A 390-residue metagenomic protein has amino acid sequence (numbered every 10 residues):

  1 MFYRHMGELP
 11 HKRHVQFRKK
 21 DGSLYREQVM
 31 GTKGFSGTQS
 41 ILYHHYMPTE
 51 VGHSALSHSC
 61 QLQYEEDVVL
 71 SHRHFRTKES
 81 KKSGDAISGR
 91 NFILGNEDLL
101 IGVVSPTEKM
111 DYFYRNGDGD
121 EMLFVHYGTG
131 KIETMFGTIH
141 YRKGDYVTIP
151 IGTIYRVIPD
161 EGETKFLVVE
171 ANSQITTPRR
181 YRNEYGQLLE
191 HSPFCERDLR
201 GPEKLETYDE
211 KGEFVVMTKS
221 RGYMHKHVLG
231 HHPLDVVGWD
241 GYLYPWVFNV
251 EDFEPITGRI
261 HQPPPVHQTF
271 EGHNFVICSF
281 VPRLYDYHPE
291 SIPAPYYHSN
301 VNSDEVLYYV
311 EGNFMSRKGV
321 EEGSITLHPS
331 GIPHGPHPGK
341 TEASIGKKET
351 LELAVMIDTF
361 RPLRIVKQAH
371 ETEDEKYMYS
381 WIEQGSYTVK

Functional and structural regions predicted by a protein language model:
M1-K390: Jelly-roll (double-stranded beta-helix
